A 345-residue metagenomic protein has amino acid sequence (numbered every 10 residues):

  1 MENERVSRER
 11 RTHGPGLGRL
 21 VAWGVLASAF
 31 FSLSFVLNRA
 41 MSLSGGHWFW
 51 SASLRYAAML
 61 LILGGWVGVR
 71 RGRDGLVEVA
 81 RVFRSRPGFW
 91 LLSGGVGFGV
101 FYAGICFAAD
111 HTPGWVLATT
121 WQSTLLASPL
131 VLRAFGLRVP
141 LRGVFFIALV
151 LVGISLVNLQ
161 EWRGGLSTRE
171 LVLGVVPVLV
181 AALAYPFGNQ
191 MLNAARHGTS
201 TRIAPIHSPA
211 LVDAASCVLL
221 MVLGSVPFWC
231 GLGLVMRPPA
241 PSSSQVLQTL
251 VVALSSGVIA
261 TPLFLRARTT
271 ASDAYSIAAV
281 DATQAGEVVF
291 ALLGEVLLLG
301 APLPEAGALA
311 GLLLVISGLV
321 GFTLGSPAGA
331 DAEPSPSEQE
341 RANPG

Functional and structural regions predicted by a protein language model:
M1-L54, A148-S155, R163-R202, L223-G231 (+4 more regions): Glycine-/small-residue-enriched transmembrane alpha-helix faces in small-molecule transporters and effluxers
E2, S44-V100, A127-S128, L183-M191 (+5 more regions): Transmembrane alpha-helices of multi-pass small-molecule transport proteins
S28, L54, V116-S123, A204-G224 (+1 more regions): Helix-helix packing/entry segments at the starts of transmembrane helices
F30-L33, R71-V116, L156, A253-A274: Specific transmembrane alpha-helical segments of multi-pass solute transporters/efflux pumps, especially DMT/EamA
M41, S51, R55, G104-A109 (+5 more regions): Hydrophobic/aromatic residues within transmembrane alpha-helices of multi-pass small-molecule transporters
Y56, I277-G345: C-terminal-most transmembrane helix of multi-pass membrane proteins
L63, R142-E161, E305-S326: Hydrophobic transmembrane alpha-helices of multi-pass small-molecule transport proteins
T124-A148, A271-S276, E287-L309: C-terminal transmembrane-helix exit sites in multi-pass transporters
